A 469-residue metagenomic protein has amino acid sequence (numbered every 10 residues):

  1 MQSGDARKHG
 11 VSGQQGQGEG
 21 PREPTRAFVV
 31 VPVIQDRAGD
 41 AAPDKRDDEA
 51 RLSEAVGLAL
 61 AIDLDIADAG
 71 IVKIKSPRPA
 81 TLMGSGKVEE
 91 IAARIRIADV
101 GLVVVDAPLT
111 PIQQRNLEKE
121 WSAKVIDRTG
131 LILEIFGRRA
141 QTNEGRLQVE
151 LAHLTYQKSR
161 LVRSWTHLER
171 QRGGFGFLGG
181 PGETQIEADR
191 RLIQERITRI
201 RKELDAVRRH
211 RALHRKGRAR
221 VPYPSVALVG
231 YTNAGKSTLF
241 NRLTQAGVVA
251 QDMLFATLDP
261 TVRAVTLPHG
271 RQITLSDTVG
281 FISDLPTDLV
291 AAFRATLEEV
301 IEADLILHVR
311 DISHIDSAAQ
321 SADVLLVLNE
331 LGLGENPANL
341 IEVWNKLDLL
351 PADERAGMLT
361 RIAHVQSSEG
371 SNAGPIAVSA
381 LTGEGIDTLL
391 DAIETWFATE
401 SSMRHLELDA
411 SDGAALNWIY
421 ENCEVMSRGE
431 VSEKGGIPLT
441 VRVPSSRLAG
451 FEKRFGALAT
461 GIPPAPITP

Functional and structural regions predicted by a protein language model:
M1-E134, T460-P469: N-terminal accessory targeting/assembly segments
M1-V29, G39-P43, S159-A234, F240-N241 (+3 more regions): C-terminal-of-GTPase-core extension/linker across diverse P-loop GTPases
G13, R209-R211, R215-P224, R242-T274 (+3 more regions): Switch I (effector-binding) loop of TRAFAC-class P-loop GTPase G-domains
A38-D47, S76-T81, R139-E144, T184-Q185 (+4 more regions): Flexible beta-alpha connector loops of hexameric P-loop NTPases
D44-D63, V88, A92-I97, D106-K124 (+2 more regions): Conserved C-terminal guanine-recognition region of P-loop GTPase G domains, centered on the G4
A55, V103, L154, I193 (+9 more regions): Residue-level signature of catalytic and energy-coupling elements of molecular machines, predominantly ATP/GTP-dependent
T129-L133, L254-F255, L381: Short, acidic/turn-prone active-site loops that include or flank metal/cofactor- and phosphate-binding residues
G130-L151: Short alpha-helix plus adjacent loop in nuclease-associated cores
